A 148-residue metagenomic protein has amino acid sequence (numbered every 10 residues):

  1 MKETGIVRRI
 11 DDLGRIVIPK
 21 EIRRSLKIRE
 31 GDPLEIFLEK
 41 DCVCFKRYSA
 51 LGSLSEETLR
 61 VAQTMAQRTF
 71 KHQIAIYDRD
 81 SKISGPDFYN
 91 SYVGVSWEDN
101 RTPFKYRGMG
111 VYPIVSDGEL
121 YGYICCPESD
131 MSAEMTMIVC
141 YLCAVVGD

Functional and structural regions predicted by a protein language model:
K2-L13: Short Lys/Arg-rich basic patches
R8, I74-A75, Y112: A residue-level detector for well-ordered beta-strand positions
L13-L26: Short beta-strand-centered segments at strand-helix junctions
G31-L51: Short, structured interface segments
L54-Y106: Structured interaction and signal-relay segments at domain junctions
L59-M65, L120-D148: Juxtadomain coupling helices with adjacent low-complexity linkers
D80-S81, V115-Y121: A glycine-centered beta-loop-beta connector
P103-V115: A short beta-strand signature within small-molecule sensing/ligand-binding domains used in signal transduction
